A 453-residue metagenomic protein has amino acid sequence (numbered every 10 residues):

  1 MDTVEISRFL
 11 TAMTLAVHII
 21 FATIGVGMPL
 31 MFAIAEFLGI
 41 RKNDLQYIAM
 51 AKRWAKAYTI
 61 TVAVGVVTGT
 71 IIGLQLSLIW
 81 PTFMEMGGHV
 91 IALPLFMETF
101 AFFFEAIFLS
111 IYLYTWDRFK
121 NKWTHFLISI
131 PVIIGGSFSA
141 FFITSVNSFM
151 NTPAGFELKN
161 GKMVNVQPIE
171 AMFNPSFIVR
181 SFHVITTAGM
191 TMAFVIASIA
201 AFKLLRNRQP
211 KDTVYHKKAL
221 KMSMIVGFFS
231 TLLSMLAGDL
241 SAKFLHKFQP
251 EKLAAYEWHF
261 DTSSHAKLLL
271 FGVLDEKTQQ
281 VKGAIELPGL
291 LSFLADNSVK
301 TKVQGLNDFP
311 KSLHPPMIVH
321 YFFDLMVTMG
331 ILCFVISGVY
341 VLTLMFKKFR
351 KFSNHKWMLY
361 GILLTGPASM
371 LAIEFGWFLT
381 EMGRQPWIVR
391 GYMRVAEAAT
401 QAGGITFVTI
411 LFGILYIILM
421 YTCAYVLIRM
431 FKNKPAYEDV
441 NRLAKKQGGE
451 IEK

Functional and structural regions predicted by a protein language model:
M1-K453: Polytopic transmembrane helical bundles with strong interfacial aromatic enrichment
